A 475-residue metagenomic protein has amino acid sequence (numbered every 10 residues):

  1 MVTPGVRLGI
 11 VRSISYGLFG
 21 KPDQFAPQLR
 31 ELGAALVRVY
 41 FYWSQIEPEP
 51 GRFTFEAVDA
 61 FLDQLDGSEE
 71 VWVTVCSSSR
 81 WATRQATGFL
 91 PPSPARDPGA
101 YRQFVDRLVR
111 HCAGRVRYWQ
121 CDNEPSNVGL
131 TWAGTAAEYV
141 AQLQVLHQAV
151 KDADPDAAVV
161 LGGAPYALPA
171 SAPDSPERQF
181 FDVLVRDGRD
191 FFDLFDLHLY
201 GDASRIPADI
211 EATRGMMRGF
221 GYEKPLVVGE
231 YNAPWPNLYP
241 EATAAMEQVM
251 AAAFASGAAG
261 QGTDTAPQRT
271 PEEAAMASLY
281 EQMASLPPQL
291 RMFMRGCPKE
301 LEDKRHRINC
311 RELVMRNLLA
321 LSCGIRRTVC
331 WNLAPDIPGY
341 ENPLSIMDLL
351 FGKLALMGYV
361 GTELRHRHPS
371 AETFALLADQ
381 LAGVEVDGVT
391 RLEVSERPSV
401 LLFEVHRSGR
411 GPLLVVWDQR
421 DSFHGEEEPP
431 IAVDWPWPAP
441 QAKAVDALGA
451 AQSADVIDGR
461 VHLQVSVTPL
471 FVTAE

Functional and structural regions predicted by a protein language model:
V6-R12, V37-V39, E69-V75, R117-C121 (+4 more regions): Hydrophobic faces of well-ordered beta-strands that scaffold small-molecule active sites in alpha/beta enzyme cores
F19, R84-M216, Y231, Y239-P240 (+2 more regions): Active-site cleft segment of glycoside hydrolase catalytic domains centered on the general acid/base Glu
K21-Q45, F61-C76: Catalytic domains of carbohydrate-active enzymes, especially glycoside hydrolases
F41-E47, V71-T87, N123-N127, Y166: Aromatic-lined carbohydrate-binding surfaces of glycoside hydrolases
Q142-E177, F220-Y239, G260-T265, E272-Q282 (+3 more regions): Aromatic-lined carbohydrate-recognition surfaces of secreted/lumenal glycan-active proteins
A274-F374, V389-S395: Aromatic/acidic polysaccharide-binding cleft in carbohydrate-active enzymes
E393-P438: Carbohydrate-binding surface patches
A454-E475: C-terminal beta-strand-rich structural cap/linker in extracellular carbohydrate-active enzymes
